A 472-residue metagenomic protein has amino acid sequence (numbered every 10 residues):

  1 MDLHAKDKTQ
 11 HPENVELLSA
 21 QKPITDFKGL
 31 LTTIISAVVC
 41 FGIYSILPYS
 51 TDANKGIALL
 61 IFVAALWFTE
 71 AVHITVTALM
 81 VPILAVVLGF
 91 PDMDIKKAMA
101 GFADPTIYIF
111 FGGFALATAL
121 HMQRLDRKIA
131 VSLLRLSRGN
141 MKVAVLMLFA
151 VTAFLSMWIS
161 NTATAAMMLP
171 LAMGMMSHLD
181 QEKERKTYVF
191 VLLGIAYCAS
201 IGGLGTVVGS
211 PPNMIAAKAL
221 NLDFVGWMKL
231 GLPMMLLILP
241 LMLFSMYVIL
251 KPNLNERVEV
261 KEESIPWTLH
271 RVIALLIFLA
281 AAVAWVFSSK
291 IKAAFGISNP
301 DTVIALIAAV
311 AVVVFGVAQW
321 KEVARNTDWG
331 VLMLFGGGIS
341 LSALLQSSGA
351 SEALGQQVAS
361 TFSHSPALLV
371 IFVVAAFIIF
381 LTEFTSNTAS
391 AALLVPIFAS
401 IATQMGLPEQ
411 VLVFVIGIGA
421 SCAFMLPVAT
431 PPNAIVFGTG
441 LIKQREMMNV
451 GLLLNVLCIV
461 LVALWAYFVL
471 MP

Functional and structural regions predicted by a protein language model:
M1-I109, G226-Q356, L453-N455, I459 (+1 more regions): Hydrophobic transmembrane alpha-helices of multi-pass small-molecule transporters
Q21, V76, M80-E182, T327-V331 (+1 more regions): Membrane-embedded alpha-helical segments and adjacent helix-loop junctions characteristic of multi-pass solute
K22, L134-G139, E184, G194 (+4 more regions): Membrane-interface segments at loop-to-transmembrane junctions
F62-T69, T118-L136, H178-D180, I249-K251 (+4 more regions): C-terminal ends of transmembrane helices
L84-G89, A217-V225, L441-Q444: Interfacial segments of multi-pass membrane proteins
F114, T152-L169, K186-F224, L239-Y247 (+3 more regions): Alpha-helical transmembrane segments and, especially, the helix-loop junctions at the ends of these helices
H178-V189, I249-S264, F315-V323, P408 (+1 more regions): Alpha-helical transmembrane segments
D180-E182, M228-M234, G337-L341, F362-P472: C-terminal transmembrane helix pair
